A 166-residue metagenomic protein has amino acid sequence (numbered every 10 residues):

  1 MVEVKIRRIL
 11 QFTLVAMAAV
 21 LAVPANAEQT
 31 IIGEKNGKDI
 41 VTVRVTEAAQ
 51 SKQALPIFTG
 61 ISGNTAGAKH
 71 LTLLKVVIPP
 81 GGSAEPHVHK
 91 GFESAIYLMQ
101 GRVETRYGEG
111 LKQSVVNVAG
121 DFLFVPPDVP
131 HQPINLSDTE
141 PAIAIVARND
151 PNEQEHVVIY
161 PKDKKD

Functional and structural regions predicted by a protein language model:
V2-T13: Bacterial N-terminal signal peptides that target proteins for export
F12-L21: Bacterial N-terminal signal peptides
P24-H70, E85, V158-D166: A short, N-terminal "cap"/entry segment at the start of jelly-roll beta-barrel domains of the cupin/DSBH fold
A68-L73, G91-E93, T139: Extracytoplasmic
L74-H89: Conserved short histidine dyad/triad with adjacent acidic residue
S83, F92-V118: A short beta-strand-loop-beta hairpin characteristic of the jelly-roll/cupin
S83-E85, E104, L123, P127-P133: Histidine-centered metal-chelating micro-motifs
V118-A119, P127-Q154: Ligand-binding loop in jelly-roll beta-barrel domains
